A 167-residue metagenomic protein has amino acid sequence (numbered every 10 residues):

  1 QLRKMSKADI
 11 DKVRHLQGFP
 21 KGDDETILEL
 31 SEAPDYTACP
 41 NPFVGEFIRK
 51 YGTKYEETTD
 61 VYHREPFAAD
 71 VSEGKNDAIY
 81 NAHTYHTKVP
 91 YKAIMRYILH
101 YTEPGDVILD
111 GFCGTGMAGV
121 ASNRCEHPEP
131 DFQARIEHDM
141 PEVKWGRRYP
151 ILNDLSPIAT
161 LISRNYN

Functional and structural regions predicted by a protein language model:
L2-D106: Class I S-adenosyl-L-methionine
A93-N167: Conserved S-adenosyl-L-methionine
